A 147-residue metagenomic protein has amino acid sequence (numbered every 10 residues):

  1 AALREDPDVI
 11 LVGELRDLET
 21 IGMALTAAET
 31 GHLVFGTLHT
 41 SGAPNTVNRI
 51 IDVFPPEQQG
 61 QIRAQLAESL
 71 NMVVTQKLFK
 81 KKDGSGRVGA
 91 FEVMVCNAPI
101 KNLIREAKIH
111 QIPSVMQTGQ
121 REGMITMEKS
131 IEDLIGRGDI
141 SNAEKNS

Functional and structural regions predicted by a protein language model:
A1-S147: Short, flexible helix-loop junctions that flank or precede catalytic/ligand sites
